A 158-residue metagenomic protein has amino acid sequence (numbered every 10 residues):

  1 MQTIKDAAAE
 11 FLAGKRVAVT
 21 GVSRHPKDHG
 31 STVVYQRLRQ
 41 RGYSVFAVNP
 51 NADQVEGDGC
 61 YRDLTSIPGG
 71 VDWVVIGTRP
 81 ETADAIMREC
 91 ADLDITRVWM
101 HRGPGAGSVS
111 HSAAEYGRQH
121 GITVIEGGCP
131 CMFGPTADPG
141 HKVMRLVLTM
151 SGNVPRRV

Functional and structural regions predicted by a protein language model:
M1-G14: Short N-terminal or domain-adjacent regulatory/targeting segments
M1-T3, V55-M87: Glycine-rich, highly charged phosphate/nucleotide-binding loops
A18, S23-D28, Y35-E56: NAD(P)-binding Rossmann-fold cofactor-contacting core
R41-Y43, L93-V98, H120-I122: A short helix->loop->beta-strand "cap" motif at the edges of active sites that frequently abuts
V71-G107, H111: Mid-chain, well-packed structural core segment of small domains
G103-F133: Rossmann-fold NAD(P)-binding glycine/threonine-rich loop
K142-V158: Conserved anion/nucleotide-ligand pocket segment
